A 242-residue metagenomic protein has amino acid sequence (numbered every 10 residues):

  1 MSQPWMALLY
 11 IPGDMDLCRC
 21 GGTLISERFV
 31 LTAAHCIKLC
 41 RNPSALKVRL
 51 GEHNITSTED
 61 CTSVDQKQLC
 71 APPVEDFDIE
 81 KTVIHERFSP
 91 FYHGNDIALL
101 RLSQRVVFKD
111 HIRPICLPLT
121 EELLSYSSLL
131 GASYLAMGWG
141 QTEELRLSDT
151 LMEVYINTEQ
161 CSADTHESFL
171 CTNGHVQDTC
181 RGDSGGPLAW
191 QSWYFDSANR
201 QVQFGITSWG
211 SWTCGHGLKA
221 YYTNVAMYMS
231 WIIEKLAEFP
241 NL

Functional and structural regions predicted by a protein language model:
M1-S2, T56-P72, V106-S133, D164-T165 (+1 more regions): Extracellular/luminal ectodomains of metazoan preproproteins built from arrays of small disulfide-bonded modules
M6, Y10-E27, F91-H93: A conserved glycine-rich beta-strand in the N-terminal activation segment of trypsin-fold
A7, G21-K38, L46-K47, E52 (+2 more regions): C-terminal subregion of chymotrypsin/trypsin-like serine protease catalytic domains
L9-Y10, V30-A33, K38-R87, Y155: Conserved H-D interstitial segment of serine endopeptidase catalytic domains
G13-L17, L69-A71, F91-Y92, L145-R146 (+1 more regions): Short, solvent-exposed loop/turn segments that connect beta-strands within catalytic domains and beta-strand-rich
D16-C18, A34, K38, E59 (+5 more regions): Extracellular secreted precursors and ectodomains with disulfide-bonded cysteine-rich loops/domains
C20-G21, D178, S184-P187: Beta-propeller and closely related beta-sheet repeat lectin domains
I97, L102-V176, A226: Chymotrypsin/trypsin-fold serine protease catalytic domain
